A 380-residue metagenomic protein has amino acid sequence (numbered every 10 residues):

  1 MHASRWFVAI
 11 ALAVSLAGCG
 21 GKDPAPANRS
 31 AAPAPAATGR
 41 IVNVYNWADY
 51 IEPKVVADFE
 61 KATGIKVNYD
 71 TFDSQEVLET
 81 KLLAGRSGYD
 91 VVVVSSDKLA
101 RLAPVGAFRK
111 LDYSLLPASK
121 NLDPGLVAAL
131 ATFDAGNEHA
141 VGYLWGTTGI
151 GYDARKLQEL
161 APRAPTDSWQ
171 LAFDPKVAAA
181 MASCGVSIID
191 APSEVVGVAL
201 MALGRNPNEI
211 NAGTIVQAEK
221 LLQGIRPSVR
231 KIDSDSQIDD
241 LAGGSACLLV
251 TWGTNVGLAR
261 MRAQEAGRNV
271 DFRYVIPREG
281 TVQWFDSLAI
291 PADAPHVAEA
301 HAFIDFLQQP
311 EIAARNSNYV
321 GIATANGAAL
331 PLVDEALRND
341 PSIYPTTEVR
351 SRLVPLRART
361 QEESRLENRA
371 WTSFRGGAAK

Functional and structural regions predicted by a protein language model:
S15-G18: C-terminal motif of bacterial Sec signal peptides marking the signal peptidase cleavage site
G20, N28-L102, D239: Early extracytoplasmic/lumenal segment of secretory-pathway proteins
V93-S95, L99-S228, D233-S245, A259: Extracytoplasmic ligand-binding site segments that recognize negatively charged/polar headgroups
K98-R101, L248-N269: A ligand-binding cleft/hinge motif common to bilobed small-molecule-binding domains
G151-K156, M201-A202, W284-H296, R315: A bilobed periplasmic-binding-protein/Venus flytrap-type ligand-binding module shared by bacterial periplasmic
I215-G224, R230, R268-A292, R338: Periplasmic-binding protein-like
P291-R352: Mature extracytoplasmic/periplasmic domains
T347-K380: Conserved C-terminal helix/tail region of periplasmic/extracytoplasmic solute-binding proteins
